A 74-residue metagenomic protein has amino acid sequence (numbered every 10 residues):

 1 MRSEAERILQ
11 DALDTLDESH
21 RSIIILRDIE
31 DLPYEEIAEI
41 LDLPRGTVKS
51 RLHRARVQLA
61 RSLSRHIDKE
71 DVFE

Functional and structural regions predicted by a protein language model:
M1-E4, I8, T47, R51: Alpha-helical initiation/capping and key positions within long helical/coiled-coil segments
S3-D11, T15, E35, E39-I40 (+1 more regions): C-terminal edge and immediately downstream basic/flexible tail or linker adjoining helix-turn-helix-like DNA-binding
D11-S22, L26-T47: Helix-turn-helix DNA-binding module
H20, L41-S64: DNA-recognition helix of helix-turn-helix
I25, H53, D71-V72: Sparse recognition of residues in long alpha-helices and their boundaries
